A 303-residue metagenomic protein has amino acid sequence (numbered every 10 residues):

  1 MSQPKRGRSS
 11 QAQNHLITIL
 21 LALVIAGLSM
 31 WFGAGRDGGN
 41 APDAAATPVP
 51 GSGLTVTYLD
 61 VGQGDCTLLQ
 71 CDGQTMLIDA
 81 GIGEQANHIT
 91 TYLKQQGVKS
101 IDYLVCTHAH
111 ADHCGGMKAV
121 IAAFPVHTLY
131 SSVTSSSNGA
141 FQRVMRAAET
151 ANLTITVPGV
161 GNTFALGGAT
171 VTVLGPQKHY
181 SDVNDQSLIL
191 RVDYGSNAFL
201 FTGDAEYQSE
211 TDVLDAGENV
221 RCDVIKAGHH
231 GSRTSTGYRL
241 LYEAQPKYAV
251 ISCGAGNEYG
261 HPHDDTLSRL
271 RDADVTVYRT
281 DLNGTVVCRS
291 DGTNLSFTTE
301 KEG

Functional and structural regions predicted by a protein language model:
S2-G303: Non-globular, low-confidence helical/coil segments that flank catalytic cores
